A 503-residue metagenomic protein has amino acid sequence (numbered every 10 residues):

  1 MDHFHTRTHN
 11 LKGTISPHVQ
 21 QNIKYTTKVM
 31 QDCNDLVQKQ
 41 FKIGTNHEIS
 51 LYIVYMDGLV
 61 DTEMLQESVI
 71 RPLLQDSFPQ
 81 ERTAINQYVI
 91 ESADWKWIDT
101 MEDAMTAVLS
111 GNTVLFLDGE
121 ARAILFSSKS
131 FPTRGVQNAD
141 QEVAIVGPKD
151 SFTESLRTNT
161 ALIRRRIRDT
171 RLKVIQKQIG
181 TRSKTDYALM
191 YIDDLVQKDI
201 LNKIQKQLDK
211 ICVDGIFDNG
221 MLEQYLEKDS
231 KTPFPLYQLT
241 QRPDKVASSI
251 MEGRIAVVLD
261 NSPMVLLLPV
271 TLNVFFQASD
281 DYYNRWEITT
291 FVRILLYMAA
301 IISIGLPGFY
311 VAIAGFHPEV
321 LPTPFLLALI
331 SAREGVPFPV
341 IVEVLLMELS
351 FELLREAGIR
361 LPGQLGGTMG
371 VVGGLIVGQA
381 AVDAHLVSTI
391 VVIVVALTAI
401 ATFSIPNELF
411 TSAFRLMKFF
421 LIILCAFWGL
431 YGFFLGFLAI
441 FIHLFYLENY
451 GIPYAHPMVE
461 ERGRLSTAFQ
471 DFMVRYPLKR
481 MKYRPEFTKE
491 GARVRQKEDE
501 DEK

Functional and structural regions predicted by a protein language model:
M1-G305, T323, L444-K503: Membrane-embedded alpha-helical signal segments
R122, P132, Q141, P148 (+6 more regions): Glycine-rich, flexible loop/turn motifs
A300-V320: Hydrophobic alpha-helical segments embedded in or immediately adjacent to the lipid bilayer of multipass inner-membrane
F309-A312, P322-F325, I330-A332, V336-K503: Generic detector of multi-pass transmembrane helix bundles and their immediately adjacent loops in polytopic membrane
